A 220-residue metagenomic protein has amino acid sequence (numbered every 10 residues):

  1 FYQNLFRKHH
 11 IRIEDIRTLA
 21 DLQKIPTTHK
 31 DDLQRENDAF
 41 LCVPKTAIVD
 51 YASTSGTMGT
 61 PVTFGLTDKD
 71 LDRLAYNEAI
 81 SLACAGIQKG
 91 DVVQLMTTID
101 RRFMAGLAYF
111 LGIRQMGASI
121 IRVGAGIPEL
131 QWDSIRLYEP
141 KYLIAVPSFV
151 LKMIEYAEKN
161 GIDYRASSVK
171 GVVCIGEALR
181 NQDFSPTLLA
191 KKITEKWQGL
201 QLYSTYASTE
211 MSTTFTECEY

Functional and structural regions predicted by a protein language model:
F1, V49, N77, A108 (+2 more regions): Short Gly/charged-rich anion-binding patches and loops
F1-S53, M58-C84, Q88-K89, L137: Nucleotide 5′-phosphate-binding alpha/beta core
R35-N37, T63-F64, V93-M96, M116-G117 (+1 more regions): A short, structure-level motif marking secondary-structure boundaries and short turns
V62-G65, R102-F103, L179-D183: A generic structural signal for short coil/turn motifs at secondary-structure boundaries
D68-A83, V92-K152: AMP-binding/adenylate-forming
K89-V92, A166-S168: Short acidic capping loops at alpha-helix termini that bridge into adjacent secondary structure
M116-Y220: Active-site glycine/GP-rich loop and adjacent strand/helix microenvironment that borders small-molecule binding pockets
